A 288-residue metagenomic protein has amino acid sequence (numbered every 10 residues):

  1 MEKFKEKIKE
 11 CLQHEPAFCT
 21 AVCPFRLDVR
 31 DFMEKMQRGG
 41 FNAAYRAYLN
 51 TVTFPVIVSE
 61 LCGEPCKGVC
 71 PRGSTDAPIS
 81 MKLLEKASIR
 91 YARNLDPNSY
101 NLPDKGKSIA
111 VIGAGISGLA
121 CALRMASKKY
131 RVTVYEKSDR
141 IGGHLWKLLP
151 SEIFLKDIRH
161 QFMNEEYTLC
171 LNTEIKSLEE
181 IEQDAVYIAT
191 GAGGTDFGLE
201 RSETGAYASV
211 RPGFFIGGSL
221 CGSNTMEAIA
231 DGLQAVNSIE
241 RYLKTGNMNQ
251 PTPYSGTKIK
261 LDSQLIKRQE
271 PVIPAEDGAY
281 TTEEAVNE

Functional and structural regions predicted by a protein language model:
M1-K3, Q13, G39, T53 (+3 more regions): A generic short-segment signal for beta-strand/edge and adjacent turn/coil regions
M1-L12, P16-V22: N-terminal glycine-rich, Lys/His-bearing helix-loop that initiates the first secondary-structure elements of many
E2-K7, L83-E288: Residues forming the flavin
E15, F54, V58, F154 (+1 more regions): Conserved acidic
A21, F25-S99, A185-T195, V286: Glycine/serine-rich phosphate-binding loop and adjoining beta1-alpha1 elements at the start of nucleotide-handling
